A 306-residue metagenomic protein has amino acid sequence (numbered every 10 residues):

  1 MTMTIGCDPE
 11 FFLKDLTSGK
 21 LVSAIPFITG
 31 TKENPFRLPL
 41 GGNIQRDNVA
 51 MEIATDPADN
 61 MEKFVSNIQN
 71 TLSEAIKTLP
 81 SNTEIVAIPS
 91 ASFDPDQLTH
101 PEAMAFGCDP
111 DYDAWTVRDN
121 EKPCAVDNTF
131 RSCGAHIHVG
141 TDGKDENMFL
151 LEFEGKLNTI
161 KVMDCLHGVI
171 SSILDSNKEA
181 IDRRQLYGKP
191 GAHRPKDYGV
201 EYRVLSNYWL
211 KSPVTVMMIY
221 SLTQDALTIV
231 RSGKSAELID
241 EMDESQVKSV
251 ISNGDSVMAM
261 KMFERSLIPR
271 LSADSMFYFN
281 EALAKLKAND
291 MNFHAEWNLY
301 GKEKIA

Functional and structural regions predicted by a protein language model:
M1-A306: Phosphate/nucleotide-binding catalytic core
